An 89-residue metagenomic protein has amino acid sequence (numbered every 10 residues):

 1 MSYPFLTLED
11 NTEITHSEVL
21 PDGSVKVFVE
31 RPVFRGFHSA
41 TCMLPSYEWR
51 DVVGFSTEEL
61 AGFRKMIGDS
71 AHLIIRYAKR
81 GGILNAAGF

Functional and structural regions predicted by a protein language model:
M1-F5, F28-V29, A61: Intrinsically disordered, low-complexity segments enriched in polar/charged residues with Gly/Pro, especially when
M1-H16: Negatively charged, low-complexity tracts enriched in Asp/Glu with abundant Ser/Thr
S2, R35, S39-L44, G82-F89: Alpha-helical membrane insertion/targeting regions
L6-L8, L20, L44, L60 (+2 more regions): Generic detector of leucine side chains in alpha-helical contexts
T15-S56: A short, structured beta-strand/loop element
V53-F89: Acidic, low-complexity intrinsically disordered segments
